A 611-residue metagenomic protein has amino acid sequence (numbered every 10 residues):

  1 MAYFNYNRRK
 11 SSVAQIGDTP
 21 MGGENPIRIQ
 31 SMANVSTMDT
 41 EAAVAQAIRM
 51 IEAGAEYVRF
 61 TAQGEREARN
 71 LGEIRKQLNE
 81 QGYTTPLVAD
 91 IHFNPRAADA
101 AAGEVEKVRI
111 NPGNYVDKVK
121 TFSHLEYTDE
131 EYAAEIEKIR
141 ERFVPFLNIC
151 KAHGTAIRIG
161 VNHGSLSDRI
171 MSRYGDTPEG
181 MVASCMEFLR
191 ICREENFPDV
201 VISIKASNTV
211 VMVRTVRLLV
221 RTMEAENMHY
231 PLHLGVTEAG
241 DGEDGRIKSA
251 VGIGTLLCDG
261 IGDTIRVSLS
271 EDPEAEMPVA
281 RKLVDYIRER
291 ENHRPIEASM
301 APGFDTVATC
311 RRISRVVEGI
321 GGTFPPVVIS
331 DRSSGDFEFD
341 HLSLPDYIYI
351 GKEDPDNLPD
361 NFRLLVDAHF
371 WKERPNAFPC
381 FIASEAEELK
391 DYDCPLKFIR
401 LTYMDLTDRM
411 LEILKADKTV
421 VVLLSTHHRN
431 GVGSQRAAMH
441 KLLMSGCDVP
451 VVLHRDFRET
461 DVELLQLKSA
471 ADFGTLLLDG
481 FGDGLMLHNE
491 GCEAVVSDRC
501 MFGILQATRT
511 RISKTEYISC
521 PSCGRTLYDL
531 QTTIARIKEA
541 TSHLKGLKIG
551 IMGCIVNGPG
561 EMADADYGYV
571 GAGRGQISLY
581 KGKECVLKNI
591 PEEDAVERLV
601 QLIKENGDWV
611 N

Functional and structural regions predicted by a protein language model:
M1-S31, L147-H153, E289-D336, A535 (+1 more regions): N-terminal amphipathic alpha-helix/helix-capping segment at the start of soluble metabolic enzymes
I29, D90, I159, I202 (+6 more regions): Conserved, mostly hydrophobic/aromatic
M38-R49, F93-A98, S249-I253, G335-H341 (+1 more regions): Short, acidic/polar
A43, A47-M50, I74, A100-A101 (+10 more regions): Generic structural signal for hydrophobic
A55-E187, E318, I329-G433: Active-site beta->alpha loop and helix N-cap motifs at the rims of alpha/beta catalytic domains
E56-R59, V105-T121, C258-E274, V422 (+2 more regions): Glycine-rich phosphate-binding active-site loops on the catalytic face of alpha/beta enzymes
E126-R140, N148, I170-I320, D393-F398 (+2 more regions): Catalytic alpha/beta core domains of metabolic enzymes, predominantly
R574-I577, E584-D608: Beta-strand/loop-dominated core regions that host nucleotide or nucleotide-derived cofactor-binding catalytic loops
